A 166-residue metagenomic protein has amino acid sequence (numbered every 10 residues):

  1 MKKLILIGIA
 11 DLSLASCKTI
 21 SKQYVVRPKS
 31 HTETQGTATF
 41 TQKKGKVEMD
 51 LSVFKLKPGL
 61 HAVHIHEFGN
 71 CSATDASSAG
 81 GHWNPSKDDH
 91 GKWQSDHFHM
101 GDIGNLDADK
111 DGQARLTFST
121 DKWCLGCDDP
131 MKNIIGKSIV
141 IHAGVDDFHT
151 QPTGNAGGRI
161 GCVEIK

Functional and structural regions predicted by a protein language model:
L4-L12: Sec-dependent N-terminal signal peptides
C17-L60, I65-K166: N-terminal leader/targeting pre-sequences
